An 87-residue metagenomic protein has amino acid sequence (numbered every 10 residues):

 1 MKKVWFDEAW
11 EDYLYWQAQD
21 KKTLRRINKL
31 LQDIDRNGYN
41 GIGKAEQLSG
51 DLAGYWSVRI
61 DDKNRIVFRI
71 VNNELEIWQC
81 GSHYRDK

Functional and structural regions predicted by a protein language model:
K2-V4, E11-L24, I42, S49 (+2 more regions): Enriched for short, Lys/Arg-rich terminal
L24-N37, I42: Compact soluble domain cores
L30, K44-D51: Short secondary-structure junction/hinge motifs that connect adjacent elements
